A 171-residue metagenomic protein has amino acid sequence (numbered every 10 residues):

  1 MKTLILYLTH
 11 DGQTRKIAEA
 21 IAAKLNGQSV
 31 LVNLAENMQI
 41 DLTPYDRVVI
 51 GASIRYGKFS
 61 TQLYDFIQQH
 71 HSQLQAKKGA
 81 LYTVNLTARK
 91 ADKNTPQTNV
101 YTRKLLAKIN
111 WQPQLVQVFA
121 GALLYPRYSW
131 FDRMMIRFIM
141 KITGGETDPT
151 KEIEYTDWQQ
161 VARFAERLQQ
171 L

Functional and structural regions predicted by a protein language model:
K2-N26: N-terminal beta1-alpha1 ligand-phosphate binding loop
L4, K24, Q28-V30, R47 (+1 more regions): FMN-binding flavodoxin-like domain, especially the glycine-rich phosphate-binding loop
L8-D11, E36, S53, G57: Short, surface-exposed acidic/glycine-rich loop or hinge patches that mediate macromolecular interfaces
G27-Q39: A short, well-structured beta->alpha microelement
